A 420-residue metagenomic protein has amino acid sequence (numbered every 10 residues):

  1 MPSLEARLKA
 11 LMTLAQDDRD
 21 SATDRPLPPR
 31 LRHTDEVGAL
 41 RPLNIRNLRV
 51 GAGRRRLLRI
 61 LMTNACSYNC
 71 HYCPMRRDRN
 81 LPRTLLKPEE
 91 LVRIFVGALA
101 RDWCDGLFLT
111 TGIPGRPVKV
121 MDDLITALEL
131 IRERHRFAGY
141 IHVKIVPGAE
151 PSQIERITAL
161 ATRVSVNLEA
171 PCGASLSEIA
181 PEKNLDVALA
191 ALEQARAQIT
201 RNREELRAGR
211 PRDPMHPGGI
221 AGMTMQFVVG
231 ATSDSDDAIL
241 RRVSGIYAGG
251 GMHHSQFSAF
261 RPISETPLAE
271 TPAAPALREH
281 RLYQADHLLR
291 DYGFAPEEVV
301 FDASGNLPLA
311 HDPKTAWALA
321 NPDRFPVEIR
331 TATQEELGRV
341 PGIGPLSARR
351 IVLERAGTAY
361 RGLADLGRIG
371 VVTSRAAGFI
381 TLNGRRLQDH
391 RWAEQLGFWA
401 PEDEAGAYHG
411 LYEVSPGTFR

Functional and structural regions predicted by a protein language model:
M1-A65, V372-T373, I380, R385-R420: Flexible, acidic/Gly-rich N-terminal and inter-domain linker regions that tether and position cofactor-handling modules
L57, C70, L109, V166 (+3 more regions): Conserved, mostly hydrophobic/aromatic
I60-E89: Canonical Radical SAM [4Fe-4S] cluster-binding loop centered on the CxxxCxxC motif and its immediate flanking residues
V92, G115-V299: Conserved AdoMet/S-adenosylmethionine-binding subsite of the radical SAM
I94-G112, A285: Short Fe-S-cluster ligation motifs
L268-G338, R375-R420: Long, highly charged, low-complexity intrinsically disordered interaction regions that mediate electrostatic DNA/RNA
E354-R355: Residue-level signature of tetratricopeptide-repeat
